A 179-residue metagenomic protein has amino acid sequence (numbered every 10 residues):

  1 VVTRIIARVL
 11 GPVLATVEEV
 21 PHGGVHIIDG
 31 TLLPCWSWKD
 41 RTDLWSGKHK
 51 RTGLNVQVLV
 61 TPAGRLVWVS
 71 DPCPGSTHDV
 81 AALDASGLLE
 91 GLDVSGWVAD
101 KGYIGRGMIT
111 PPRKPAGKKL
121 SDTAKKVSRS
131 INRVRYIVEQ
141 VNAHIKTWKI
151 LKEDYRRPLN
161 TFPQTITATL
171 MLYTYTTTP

Functional and structural regions predicted by a protein language model:
V1-R4, L10-P179: Short, well-ordered secondary-structure "scaffold" segments embedded in the functional core of diverse domains
